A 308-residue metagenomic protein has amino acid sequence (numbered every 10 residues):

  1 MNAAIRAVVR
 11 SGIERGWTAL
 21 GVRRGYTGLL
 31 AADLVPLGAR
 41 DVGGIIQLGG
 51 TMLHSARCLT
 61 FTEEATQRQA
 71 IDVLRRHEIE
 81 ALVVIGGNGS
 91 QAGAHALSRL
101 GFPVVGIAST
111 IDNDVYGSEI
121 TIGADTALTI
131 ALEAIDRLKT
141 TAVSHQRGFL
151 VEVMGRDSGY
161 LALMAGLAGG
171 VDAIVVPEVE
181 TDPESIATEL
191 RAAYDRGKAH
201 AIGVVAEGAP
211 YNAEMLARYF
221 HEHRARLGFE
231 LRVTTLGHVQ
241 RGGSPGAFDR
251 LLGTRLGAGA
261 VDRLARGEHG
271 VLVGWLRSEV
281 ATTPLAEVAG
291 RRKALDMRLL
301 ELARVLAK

Functional and structural regions predicted by a protein language model:
M1-L30: N-terminal phosphate-binding or glycine-rich loops at protein starts, especially the Walker A/P-loop of NTPases
R6-R15, V35-D41, A96-G106, I122-T126 (+2 more regions): A glycine- and small-aliphatic-rich helix-loop capping segment at beta-alpha/alpha-beta transitions that lines
A19-V22, A81-G86, A96, P103 (+1 more regions): Accessory alpha-helical/coil subdomains and C-terminal extensions that flank or cap enzyme catalytic cores
V22-T27, R57-C58, G87-G89, F102 (+6 more regions): Short, ordered loop/turn segments at secondary-structure junctions
L29-V84, G89-S90, I122-T129, E133-A134 (+1 more regions): Glycine-rich oxoanion-binding loops at beta->alpha junctions
V115-L128, G243-R250: Short beta-strand elements at the ligand-binding edges of bilobed clamshell
H221-K308: C-terminal non-catalytic interaction/assembly regions of soluble proteins
